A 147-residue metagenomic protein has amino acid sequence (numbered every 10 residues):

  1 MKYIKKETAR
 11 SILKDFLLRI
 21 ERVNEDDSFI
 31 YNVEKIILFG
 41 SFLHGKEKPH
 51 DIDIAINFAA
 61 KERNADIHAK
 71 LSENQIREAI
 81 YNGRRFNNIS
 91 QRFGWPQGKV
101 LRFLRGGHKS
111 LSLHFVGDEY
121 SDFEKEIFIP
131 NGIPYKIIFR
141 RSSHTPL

Functional and structural regions predicted by a protein language model:
M1-P49, F58-L147: Catalytic core of pol beta-like nucleotidyltransferases
I54-I56: A structural signal for short, well-ordered beta-strand segments
